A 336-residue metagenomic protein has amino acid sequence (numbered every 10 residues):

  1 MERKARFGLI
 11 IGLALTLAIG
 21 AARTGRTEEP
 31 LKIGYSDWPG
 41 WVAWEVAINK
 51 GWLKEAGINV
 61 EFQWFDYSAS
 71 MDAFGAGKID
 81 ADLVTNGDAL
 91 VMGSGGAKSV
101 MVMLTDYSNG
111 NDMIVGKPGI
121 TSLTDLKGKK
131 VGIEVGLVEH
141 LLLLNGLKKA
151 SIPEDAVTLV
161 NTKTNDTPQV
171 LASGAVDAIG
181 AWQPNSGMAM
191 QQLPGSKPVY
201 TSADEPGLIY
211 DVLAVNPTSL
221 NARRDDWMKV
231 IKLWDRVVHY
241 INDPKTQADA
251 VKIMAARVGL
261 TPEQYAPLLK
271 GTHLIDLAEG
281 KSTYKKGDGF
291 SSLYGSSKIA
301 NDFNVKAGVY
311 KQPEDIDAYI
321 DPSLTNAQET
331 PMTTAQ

Functional and structural regions predicted by a protein language model:
M1-I11: Bacterial N-terminal signal peptides that target proteins for export
I10-G20: Bacterial N-terminal signal peptides
G20-T27: Sec/Tat signal peptide C-region and signal peptidase I cleavage site
T27-V170, D177-Q183, P198-Y200, G207: Short, glycine-/small- and polar/acidic-enriched structural segments that line small-molecule recognition paths
I79-V84, A172-S173, T272-G289, N326-T334: Short amphipathic alpha-helical segments at helix boundaries and their inter-helical linkers
G87-D88, L159-V160, N165-P262: Pocket-lining segment of extracytoplasmic ligand-binding domains
N221-V309: Secondary-structure end/capping motifs
S296-Q336: Conserved C-terminal helix/tail region of periplasmic/extracytoplasmic solute-binding proteins
